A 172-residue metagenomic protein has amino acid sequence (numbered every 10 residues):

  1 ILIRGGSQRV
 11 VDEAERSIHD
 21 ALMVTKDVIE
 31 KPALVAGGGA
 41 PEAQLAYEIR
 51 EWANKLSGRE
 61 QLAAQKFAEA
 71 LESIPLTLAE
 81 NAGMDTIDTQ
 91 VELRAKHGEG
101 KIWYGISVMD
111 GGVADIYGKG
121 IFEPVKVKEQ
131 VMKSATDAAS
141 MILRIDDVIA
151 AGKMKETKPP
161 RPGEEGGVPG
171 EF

Functional and structural regions predicted by a protein language model:
I1-F172: Extended, low-charge hydrophobic alpha-helical regions
